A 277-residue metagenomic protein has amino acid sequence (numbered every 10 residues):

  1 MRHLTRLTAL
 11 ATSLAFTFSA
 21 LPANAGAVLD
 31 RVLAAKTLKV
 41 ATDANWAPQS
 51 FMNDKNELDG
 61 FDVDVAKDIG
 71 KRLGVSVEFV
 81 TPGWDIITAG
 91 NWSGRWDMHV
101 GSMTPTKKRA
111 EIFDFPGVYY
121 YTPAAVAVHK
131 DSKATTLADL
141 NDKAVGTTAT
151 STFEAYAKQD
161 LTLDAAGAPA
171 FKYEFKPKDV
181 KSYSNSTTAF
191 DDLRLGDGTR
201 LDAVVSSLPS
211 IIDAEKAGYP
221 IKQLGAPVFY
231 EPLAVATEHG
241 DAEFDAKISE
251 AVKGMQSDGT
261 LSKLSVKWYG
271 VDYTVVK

Functional and structural regions predicted by a protein language model:
A25-S102, K247-I248, D258, K267: Extracytoplasmic small-molecule ligand-binding "clamshell" domains of the periplasmic binding protein/Venus flytrap
T37-T42, A138-Y156: Short loop->beta-strand "edge-of-pocket" segments that line small-molecule binding or catalytic clefts across diverse
T42-W46, V80-D85, G94-T106, K130 (+5 more regions): Beta->alpha turn/N-cap motifs
A44, Y120-V128, Y173-F175, L208 (+2 more regions): Periplasmic-binding protein-like
K67, K71-L73, F153-S182, K216: Ligand-binding cleft/hinge of the Venus flytrap
D68-K71, V80-T81, D85-M98, I112-D114 (+3 more regions): Short helices/loops that flank or line small-molecule/ion binding pockets
D85-I86, M103-E111, A155-D160, D164 (+1 more regions): A ligand-binding cleft/hinge motif common to bilobed small-molecule-binding domains
V128-T148, A168-P169: Flexible hinge/capping segments at coil-to-helix
